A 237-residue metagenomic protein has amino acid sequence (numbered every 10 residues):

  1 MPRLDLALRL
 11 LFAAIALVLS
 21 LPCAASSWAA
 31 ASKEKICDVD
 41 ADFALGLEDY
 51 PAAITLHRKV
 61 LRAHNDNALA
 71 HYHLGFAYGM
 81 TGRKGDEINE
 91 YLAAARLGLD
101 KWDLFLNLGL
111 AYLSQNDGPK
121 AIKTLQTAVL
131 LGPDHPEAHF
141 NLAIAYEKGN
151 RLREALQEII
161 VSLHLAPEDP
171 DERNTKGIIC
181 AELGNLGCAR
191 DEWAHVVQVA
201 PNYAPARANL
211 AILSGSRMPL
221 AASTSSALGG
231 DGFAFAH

Functional and structural regions predicted by a protein language model:
P2-A7, S27-W28, L186-A194, Q198-H237: Eukaryotic alpha-helical solenoid repeat scaffolds
L10-P22: Bacterial N-terminal signal peptides
K33-E34, A68-L69, K101-D103, P136-E137 (+2 more regions): Helix-start (N-cap) detector for alpha-helical repeat units in TPR-like alpha-solenoids, especially tetratricopeptide
K33-L69, H73-M80: Alpha-helical segment of the N-proximal tetratricopeptide repeat
G46-K59, M80-A93, D103, S114-T127 (+3 more regions): Structural signature of tandem alpha-helical TPR/SEL1-like repeats, specifically the intra-repeat loop/turn
A63, L97-G98, L131, L165 (+1 more regions): Structural marker of alpha-solenoid helical repeat scaffolds
